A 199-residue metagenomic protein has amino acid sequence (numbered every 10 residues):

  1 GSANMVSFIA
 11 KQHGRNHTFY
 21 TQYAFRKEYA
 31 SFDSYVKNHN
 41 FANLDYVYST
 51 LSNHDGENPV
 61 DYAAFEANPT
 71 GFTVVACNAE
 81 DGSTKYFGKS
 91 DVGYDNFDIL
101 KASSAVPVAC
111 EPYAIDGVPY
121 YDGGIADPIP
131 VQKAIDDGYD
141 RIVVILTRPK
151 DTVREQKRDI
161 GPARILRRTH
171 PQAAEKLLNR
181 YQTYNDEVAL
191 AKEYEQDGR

Functional and structural regions predicted by a protein language model:
G1-H54, G88-A102, V143-L146, K150-D159: Patatin-like phospholipase
N53-G56, D122: A generic, well-ordered mixed alpha/beta core segment in the N-terminal half of proteins
D55-T70: A short alpha-helix-loop-beta-strand transition element characteristic of N-terminal alpha/beta dinucleotide-binding
N58-P59, D127-V131, V188: Glycine-rich, charged/polar anion/phosphate-binding loops that engage phosphate groups from diverse ligands
E66-R167: Active-site gating loop/helix substructures
R168-D186: A short acidic, glycine-rich active-site loop that binds or catalyzes chemistry on phosphate/adenosine moieties
V188-R199: C-terminal helical/tail subdomains of lipid-metabolizing enzymes
